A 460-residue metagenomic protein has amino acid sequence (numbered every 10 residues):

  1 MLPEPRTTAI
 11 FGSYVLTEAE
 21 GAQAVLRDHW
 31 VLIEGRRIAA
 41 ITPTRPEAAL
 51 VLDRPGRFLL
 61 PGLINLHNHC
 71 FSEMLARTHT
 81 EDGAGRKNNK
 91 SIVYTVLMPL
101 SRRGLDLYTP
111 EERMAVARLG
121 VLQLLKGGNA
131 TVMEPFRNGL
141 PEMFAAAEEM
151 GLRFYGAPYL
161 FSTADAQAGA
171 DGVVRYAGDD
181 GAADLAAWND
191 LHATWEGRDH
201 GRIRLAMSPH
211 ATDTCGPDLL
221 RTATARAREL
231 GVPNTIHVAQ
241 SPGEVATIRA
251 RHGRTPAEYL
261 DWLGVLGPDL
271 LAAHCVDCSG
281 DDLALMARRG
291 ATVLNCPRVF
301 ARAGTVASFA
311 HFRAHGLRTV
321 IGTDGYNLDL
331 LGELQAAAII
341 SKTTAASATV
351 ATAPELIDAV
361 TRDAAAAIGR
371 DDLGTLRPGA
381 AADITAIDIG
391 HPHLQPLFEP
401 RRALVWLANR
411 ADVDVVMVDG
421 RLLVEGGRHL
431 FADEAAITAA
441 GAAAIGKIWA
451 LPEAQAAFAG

Functional and structural regions predicted by a protein language model:
M1-P46, R57-L59: N-terminal metal-binding scaffold of metallo-dependent hydrolase/deaminase domains
L2-G12, P46-T95, E111, R118 (+1 more regions): Replace "His-x-His-based motif
V15-D28, I41, A303-T305, A365-L404: Acidic, glycine-enriched loop/beta-strand segments at the rims of small-molecule binding/catalytic pockets
A19, A381-T438: C-terminal cap of metal-dependent C-N hydrolases
M74-R113, P158-D179, P242-G267, T292 (+1 more regions): Active-site gating loops and adjacent loop-to-helix segments of metal-dependent hydrolytic enzymes
R77-L152, D184-H200, A442-K447: Alpha-helical scaffold segments that flank or form the walls of functional sites
A145-C275: Metal-coordinating catalytic core of metallo-dependent amide/deamination hydrolases
W262-D269, A310-H391, L407-N409: His/Asp/Glu-enriched, well-ordered alpha-helical/loop segment that forms or immediately abuts the divalent-metal
